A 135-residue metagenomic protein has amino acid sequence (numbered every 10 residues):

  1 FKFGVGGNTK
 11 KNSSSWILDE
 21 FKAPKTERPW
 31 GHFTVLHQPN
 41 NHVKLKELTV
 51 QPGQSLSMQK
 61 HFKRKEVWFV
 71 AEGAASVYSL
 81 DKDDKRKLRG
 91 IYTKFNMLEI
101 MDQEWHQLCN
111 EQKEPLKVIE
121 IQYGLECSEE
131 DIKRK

Functional and structural regions predicted by a protein language model:
F1-P29: Classical nucleotidyltransferase
D19-E47, Q51-M58, L88-K94, I132-K135: A short, N-terminal "cap"/entry segment at the start of jelly-roll beta-barrel domains of the cupin/DSBH fold
S55, V67, A74-S76, M97 (+2 more regions): Structural motif
K60-F62, N110: Non-cytosolic beta-sheet module surface loops
F62-D83: Glycine- and acidic-residue-biased ligand/ion/polar-headgroup-sensing regions
S79-H106: Short acidic-glycine-tyrosine-enriched beta hairpin
Q107-K135: Double-stranded beta-helix
